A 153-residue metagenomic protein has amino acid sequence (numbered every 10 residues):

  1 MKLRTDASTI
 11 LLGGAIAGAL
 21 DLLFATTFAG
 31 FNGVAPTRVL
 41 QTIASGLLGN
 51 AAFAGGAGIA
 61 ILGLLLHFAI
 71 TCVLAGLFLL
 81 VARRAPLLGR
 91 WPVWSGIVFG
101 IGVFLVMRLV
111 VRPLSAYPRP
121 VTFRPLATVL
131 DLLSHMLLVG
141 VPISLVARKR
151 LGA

Functional and structural regions predicted by a protein language model:
M1-A7, A147-A153: Short, charged juxtamembrane terminal tails flanking transmembrane helices
K2-G33: N-terminal signal-anchor transmembrane alpha helix
I10, R84-L105: Internal alpha-helical transmembrane segments of multi-pass membrane proteins
G18-L22, G100-V110: Aromatic-anchored segments of alpha-helical transmembrane domains
F31-N32, R108-L132: Interfacial helix-loop-helix junctions of multi-pass membrane proteins
N32-G56: Membrane-interface interhelical connector segments
I61-L79: Hydrophobic alpha-helical transmembrane segments
V73, S134-R148: Hydrophobic cores of alpha-helical transmembrane segments in multi-pass inner/ER membrane proteins, independent
